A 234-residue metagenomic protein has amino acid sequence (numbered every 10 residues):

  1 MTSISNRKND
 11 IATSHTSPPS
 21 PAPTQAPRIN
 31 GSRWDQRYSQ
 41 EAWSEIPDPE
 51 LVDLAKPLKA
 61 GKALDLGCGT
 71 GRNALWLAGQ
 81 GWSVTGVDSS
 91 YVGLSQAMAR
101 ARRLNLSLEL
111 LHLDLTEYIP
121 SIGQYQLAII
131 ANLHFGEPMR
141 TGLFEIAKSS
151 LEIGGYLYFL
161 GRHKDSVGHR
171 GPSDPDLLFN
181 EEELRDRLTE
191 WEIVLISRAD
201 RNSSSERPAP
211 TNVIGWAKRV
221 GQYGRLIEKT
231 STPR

Functional and structural regions predicted by a protein language model:
T2-L58: Conserved class I S-adenosyl-L-methionine
A60-G69: Conserved class I S-adenosyl-L-methionine
S90-V92: Conserved SAM/SAH-binding beta-strand->alpha-helix loop
R103-L115: Conserved SAM-binding strand-loop segment of SAM-dependent methyltransferases
Y118-L127: A short acidic, Gly/Pro-enriched loop at the edge of an enzyme's catalytic core that lines a small-molecule cofactor
Q126-R140: A short SAM/SAH-binding and catalytic strip from SAM-dependent methyltransferases
T141-I153: A short glycine-rich, Lys/Arg-flanked "PGG" loop and its adjoining helix->strand segment in the class I
G154-R162: Conserved beta-strand signature within the Rossmann-like core of class I S-adenosyl-L-methionine
